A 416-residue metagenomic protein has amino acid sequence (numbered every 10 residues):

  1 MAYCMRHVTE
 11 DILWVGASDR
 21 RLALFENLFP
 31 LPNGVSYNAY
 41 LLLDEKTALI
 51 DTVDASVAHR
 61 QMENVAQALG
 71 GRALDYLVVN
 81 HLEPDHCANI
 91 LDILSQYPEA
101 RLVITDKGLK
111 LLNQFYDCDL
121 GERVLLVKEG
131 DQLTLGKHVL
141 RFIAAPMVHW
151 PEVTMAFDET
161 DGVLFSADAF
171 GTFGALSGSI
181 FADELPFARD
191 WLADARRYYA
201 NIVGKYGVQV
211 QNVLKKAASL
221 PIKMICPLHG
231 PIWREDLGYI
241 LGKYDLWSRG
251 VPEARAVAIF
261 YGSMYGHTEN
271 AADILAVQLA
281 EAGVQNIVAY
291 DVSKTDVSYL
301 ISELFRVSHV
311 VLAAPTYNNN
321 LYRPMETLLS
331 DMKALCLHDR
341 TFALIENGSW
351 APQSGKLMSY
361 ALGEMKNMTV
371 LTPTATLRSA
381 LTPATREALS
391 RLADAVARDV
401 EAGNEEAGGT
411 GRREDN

Functional and structural regions predicted by a protein language model:
M5-Q67, M155-D158, G162-S166, T268: Conserved beta-strand hairpin/beta-sheet module of binuclear metal-dependent hydrolase folds, prominently
R6-E10, I104-V153, Q209-N212: Metallo-beta-lactamase
E45, S56-V103: Active-site metal-binding motif and surrounding structural segment of the metallo-beta-lactamase
K46-A48, Y76, H138, G162-F165 (+3 more regions): Structural motif
I50-T52, L74-L82, L102-T105, L164-D168 (+1 more regions): Active-site neighborhood of phospho(di)ester-bond hydrolases with catalytic His/Asp-centered motifs
N89, T295-L300: Short acidic active-site motifs
H149-V153, D161, A169-G204, S248-P252: Active-site-proximal loop/helix segment associated with metal-binding centers of metalloenzymes
L176, F187-I225, H229-P231, I274-Y290 (+1 more regions): FMN-binding flavodoxin-like domain, especially the glycine-rich phosphate-binding loop
